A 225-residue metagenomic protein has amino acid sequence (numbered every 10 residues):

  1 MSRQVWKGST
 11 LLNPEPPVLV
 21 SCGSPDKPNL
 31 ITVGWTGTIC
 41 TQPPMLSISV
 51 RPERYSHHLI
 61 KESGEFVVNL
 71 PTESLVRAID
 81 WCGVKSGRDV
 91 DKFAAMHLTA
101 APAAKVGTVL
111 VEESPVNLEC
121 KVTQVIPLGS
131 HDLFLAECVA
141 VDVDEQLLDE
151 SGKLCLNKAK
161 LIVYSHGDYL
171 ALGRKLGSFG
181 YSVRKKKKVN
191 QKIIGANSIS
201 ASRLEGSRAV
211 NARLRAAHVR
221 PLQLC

Functional and structural regions predicted by a protein language model:
M1-G195, C225: Basic, polyanion-binding surface patches
S200, L204-R208, A212, A217-L224: Short, low-complexity intrinsically disordered segments enriched in A/P/G/S/L with frequent Arg, especially at protein
